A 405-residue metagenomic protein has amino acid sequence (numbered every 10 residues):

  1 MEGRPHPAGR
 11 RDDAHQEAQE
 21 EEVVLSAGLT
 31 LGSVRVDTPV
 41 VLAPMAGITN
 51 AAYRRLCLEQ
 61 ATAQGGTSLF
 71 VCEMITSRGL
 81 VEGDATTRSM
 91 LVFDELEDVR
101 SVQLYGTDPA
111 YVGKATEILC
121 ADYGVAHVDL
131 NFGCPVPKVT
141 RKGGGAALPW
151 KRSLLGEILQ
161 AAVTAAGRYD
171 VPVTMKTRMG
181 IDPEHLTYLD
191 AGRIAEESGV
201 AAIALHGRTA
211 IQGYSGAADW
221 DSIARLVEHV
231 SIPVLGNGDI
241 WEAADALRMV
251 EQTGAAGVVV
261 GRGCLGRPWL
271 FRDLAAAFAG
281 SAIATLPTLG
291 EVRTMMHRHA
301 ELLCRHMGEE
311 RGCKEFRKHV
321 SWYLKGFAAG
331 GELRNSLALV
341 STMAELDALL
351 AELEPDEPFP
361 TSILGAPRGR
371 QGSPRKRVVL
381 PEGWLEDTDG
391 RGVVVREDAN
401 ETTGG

Functional and structural regions predicted by a protein language model:
E2-V36, V40, A46, T164 (+6 more regions): Alpha/beta catalytic cores of nucleotide-metabolism and tRNA/nucleoside-modifying enzymes
E20-T30, M45-D122: Glycine-rich, positively charged N-terminal anion/phosphate-binding segment
G32-V41, R78-V99, C134-G144, G167-M179: N-terminal small/glycine-rich loop or linker at the start of catalytic domains across soluble metabolic enzymes
P39-T49, V99-V112, P149, M175-Y188: Active-site mouth loops of central-metabolism enzymes
V40-P44, F70-C72, R100-L104, V128 (+4 more regions): Hydrophobic faces of well-ordered beta-strands that scaffold small-molecule active sites in alpha/beta enzyme cores
M45-G47, I75-S77, Y105-T107, G133-P135 (+4 more regions): Active-site beta-loop-alpha junctions enriched in small/polar residues
E59-G65, G113-G144, L148, R152-I232: Alpha/beta enzyme core
